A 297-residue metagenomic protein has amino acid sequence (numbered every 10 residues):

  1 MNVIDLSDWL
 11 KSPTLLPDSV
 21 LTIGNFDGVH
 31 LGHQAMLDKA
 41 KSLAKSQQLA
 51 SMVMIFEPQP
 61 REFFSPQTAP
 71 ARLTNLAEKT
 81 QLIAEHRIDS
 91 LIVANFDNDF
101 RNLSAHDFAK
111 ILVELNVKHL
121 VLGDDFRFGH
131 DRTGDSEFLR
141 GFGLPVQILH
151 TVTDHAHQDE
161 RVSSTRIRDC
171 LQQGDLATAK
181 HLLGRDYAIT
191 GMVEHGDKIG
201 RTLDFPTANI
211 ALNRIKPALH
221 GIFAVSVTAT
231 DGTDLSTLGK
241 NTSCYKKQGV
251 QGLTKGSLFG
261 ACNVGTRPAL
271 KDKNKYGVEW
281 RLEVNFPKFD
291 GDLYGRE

Functional and structural regions predicted by a protein language model:
N2-L10, I92: Short acidic-hydrophobic, aromatic-tinged amphipathic segments that line or gate anion-handling sites
L10-N75: N-terminal catalytic cores of NTP/NDP-binding nucleotidyl/phosphoryl-transfer enzymes
H30, I83, L120, A179 (+1 more regions): Residue-level signal for inorganic ion chemistry
Q48-M52, D89-S90, K118, P145: Residues at the starts of beta-strands that form the adenosine-phosphate
M54-E57, H86-D99, H150: A conserved beta-strand->alpha-helix junction
A71-K79, R101-F108: Glycine-rich, highly charged phosphate/nucleotide-binding loops
N102-P206: Classical nucleotidyltransferase
D197-E297: Phosphate/ribose-recognition catalytic cores of enzymes acting on nucleotide-derived substrates
